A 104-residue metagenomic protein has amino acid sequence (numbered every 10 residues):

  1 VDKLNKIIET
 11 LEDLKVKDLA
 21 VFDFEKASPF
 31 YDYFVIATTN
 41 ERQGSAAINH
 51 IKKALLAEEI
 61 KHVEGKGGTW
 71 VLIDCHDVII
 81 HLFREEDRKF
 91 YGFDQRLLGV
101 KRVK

Functional and structural regions predicted by a protein language model:
V1-K26, R42-N49, K53, A57-K104: Long, contiguous binding/interaction regions
P29-V35: Short glycine-rich, basic-tinged beta-strand/loop micro-motifs
A37-T39: Short beta-strand-to-loop capping motifs
